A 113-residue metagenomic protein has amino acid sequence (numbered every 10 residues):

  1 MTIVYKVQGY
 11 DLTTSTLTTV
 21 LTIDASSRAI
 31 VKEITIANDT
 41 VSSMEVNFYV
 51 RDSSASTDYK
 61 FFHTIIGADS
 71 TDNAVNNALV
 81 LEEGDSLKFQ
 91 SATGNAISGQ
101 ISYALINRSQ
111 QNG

Functional and structural regions predicted by a protein language model:
M1-A29, E33, Q90-G113: C-terminal interaction-tip segments
I30-K32, S42-M44, E83-D85: A generic structural signal for short beta-strands and their flanking turns/coil linkers
I36-V41, A92: Short solvent-exposed strand-capping/beta-turn motif centered on an Asx-Ser/Thr pair
M44, Y59-F62, I97: Short beta-strand segments
N47-R51, Q100-S102: Beta-strand signatures of extracellular beta-sandwich domains
R51-S86, A92: Intrinsically disordered, low-complexity Pro/Gly/Ser/Thr-rich segments with frequent PxxP/GP/PP motifs and embedded
